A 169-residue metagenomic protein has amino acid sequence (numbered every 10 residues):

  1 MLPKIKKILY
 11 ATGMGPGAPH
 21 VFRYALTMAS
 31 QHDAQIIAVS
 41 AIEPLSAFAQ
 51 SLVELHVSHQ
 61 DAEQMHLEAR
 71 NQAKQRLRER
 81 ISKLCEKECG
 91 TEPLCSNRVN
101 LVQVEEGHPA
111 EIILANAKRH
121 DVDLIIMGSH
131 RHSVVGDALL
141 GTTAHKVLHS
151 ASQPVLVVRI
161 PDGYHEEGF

Functional and structural regions predicted by a protein language model:
M1-P3, E79, K83-I125, D162-F169: Structural beta-alpha unit
L2-A62: Small/aliphatic-rich secondary-structure junction motif
K4, L114-E167: Gly/Ser-rich helix-loop-strand patches that form or flank binding pockets for ribonucleotide-derived cofactors
I37-V39, N100-E105, L156: General small-molecule cofactor/ligand-binding pocket signal
A41-E79, G163-F169: Acidic, proline/glycine-rich short linear motifs
E43, H108, A151-Q153: Hydrophobic alpha-helix-in-membranes signature
